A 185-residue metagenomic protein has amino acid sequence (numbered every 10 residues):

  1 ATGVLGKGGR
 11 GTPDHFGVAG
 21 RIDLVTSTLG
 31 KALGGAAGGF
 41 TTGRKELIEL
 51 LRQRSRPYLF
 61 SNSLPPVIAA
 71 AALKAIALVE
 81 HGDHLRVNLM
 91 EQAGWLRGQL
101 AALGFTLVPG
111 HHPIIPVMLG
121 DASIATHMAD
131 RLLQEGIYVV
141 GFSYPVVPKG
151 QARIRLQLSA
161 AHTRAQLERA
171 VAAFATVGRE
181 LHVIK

Functional and structural regions predicted by a protein language model:
A1, K45, P65, Y144-V146: Short, ordered loop/turn segments at secondary-structure junctions
A1-L24: Active-site pre-lysine segment of PLP-dependent enzymes
G17-L50: Active-site PLP attachment segment
G30, F40, F105-L107, P145-P148: Replace "in large, NTP-powered and nucleic-acid-processing enzymes" with "in large, NTP-powered factors and other
T42, P116-G120, Q157-S159: Short hydrophobic/aromatic beta-strand micro-patches that form the beta-sheet surface supporting nucleotide- or nucleic
S55-L64: A short glycine-threonine-serine/GTX helix/turn-capping micro-motif
P66, A70-Y138: Conserved PLP-dependent catalytic core of the aminotransferase class-I/II
Q134-Y138, V146-K185: PLP-dependent enzyme catalytic core of the Aspartate aminotransferase-like
